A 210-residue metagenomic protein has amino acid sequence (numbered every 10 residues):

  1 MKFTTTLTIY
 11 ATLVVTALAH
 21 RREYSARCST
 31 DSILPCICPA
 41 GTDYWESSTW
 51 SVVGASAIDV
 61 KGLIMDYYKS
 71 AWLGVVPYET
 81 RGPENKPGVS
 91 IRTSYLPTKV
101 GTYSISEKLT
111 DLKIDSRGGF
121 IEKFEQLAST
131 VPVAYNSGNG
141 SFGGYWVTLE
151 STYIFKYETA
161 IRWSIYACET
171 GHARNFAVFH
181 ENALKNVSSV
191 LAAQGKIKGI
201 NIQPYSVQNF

Functional and structural regions predicted by a protein language model:
M1-R21, F210: Fungal secretory targeting signals
A19-K86: Hydrophobic ligand-binding cavity/cleft-lining segments
D43-T49, S104, W146, E158-A160: Intrinsic-disorder/low-complexity, polar/charged segments enriched in Ser/Thr/Lys/Arg/Asp/Glu/Gln
G54-I58, T110-F120, L149-T159: A short, structured loop/turn motif at beta-sheet edges
M65, K69, I114, L184-K196: Sec-exported extracytoplasmic/periplasmic mature domains
Y68-G138, A167-C168: Glycine-rich portal/gate segments that line the openings of hydrophobic small-molecule binding cavities
K123-S189: Beta-strand/loop substructures that line and gate deep hydrophobic ligand-binding cavities in soluble
S189-F210: Short, highly charged C-terminal tails/helix-capping segments
